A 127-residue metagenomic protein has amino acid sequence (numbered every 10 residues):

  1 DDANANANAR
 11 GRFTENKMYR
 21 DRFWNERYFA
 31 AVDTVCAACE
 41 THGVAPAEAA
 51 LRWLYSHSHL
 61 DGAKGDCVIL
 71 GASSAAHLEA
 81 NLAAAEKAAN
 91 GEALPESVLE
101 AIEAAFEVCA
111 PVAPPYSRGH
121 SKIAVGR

Functional and structural regions predicted by a protein language model:
D2-A37, T41-H42, S56, L60-K64 (+1 more regions): Terminal-tail/helix-coil boundary detector
A49: Glycine/threonine-rich phosphate-binding loop and adjacent beta-strand/alpha-helix elements that clamp
V68-L70: Hydrophobic faces of well-ordered beta-strands that scaffold small-molecule active sites in alpha/beta enzyme cores
